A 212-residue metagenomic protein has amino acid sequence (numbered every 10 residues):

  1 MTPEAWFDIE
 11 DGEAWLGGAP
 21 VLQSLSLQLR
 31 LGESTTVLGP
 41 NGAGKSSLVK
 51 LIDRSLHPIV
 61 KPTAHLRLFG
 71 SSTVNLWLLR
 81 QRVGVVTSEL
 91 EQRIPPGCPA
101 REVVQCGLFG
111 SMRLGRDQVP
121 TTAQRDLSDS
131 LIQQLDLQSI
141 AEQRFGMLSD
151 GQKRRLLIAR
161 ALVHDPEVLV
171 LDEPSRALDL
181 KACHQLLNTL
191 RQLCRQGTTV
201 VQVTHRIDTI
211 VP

Functional and structural regions predicted by a protein language model:
D53: Helix-to-loop junction immediately C-terminal to a conserved catalytic motif
Q105, P120-I140: Conserved ABC ATPase "signature" region
R144-L148: Conserved ABC ATPase signature
I158: Hydrophobic anchor residue at the start of the ABC signature
D165: Conserved catalytic motifs of ABC-family nucleotide-binding domains
L169-E173: Catalytic Walker B motif of ABC-type/P-loop ATPase nucleotide-binding domains
T204-H205: H-loop/switch region of ABC-family ATPase nucleotide-binding domains
